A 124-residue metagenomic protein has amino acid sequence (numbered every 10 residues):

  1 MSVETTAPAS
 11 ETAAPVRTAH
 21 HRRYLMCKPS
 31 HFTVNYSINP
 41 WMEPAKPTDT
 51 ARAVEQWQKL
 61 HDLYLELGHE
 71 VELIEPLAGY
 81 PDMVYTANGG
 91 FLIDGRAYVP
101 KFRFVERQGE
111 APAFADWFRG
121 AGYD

Functional and structural regions predicted by a protein language model:
S2-D124: The feature marks the mature, well-folded catalytic cores of soluble enzymes
